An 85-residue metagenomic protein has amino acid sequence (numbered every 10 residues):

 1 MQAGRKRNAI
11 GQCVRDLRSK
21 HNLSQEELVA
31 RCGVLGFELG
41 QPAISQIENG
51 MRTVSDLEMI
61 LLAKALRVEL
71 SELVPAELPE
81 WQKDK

Functional and structural regions predicted by a protein language model:
M1-H21, S71: A short, Lys/Arg-rich alpha-helix, primarily the initiator
G4, K64, E72-K85: Short, charged recognition helix plus adjacent turn of helix-turn-helix-like nucleic-acid-binding domains
Q12, D16, A30, Q46 (+1 more regions): DNA-binding alpha-helical recognition surfaces that contact promoter or target DNA
Q12, L23, L39, V54-L57: Residue-level signal for the short linker/turn that defines the boundary of a DNA-recognition helix
S19, G33-V34, N49, I60 (+1 more regions): Residue-level detection of the helix-turn-helix DNA-binding "recognition helix"
N22-Q46: Short alpha-helical DNA-recognition segment
M51, S55-E72: DNA major-groove recognition helix of helix-turn-helix/homeodomain DNA-binding modules
